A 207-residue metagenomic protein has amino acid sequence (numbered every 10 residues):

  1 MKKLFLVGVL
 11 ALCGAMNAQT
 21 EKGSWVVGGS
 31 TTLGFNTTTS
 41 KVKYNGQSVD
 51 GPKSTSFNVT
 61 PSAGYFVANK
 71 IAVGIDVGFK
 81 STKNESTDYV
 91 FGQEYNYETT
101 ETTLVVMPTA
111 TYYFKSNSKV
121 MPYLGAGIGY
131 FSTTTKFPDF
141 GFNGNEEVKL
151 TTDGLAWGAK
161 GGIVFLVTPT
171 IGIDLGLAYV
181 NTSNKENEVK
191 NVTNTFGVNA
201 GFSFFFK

Functional and structural regions predicted by a protein language model:
M1-S24, K207: Cleavable N-terminal export/targeting peptides
K22, T31-S40, F57-F142, G154 (+2 more regions): Gram-negative (and chloroplast) outer-membrane scaffold detector with strong preference for beta-barrel transmembrane
Y44-V49, F91-T99, F142-K149, N184-K190: Extracellular loop and loop/strand-boundary signature of outer-membrane beta-barrel proteins
G51-K53, T151-T152: Short helix-capping and inter-helix turn/linker motifs at the boundaries of alpha-helical repeat units
S54, S118, K185-T193: Solvent-exposed loop/turn segments connecting transmembrane beta-strands in outer-membrane beta-barrel proteins
G74, G127, K160-G161, I173-L177: Surface-exposed extracellular loop regions of Gram-negative outer-membrane beta-barrel proteins
G129-F131, V180-N184: Short Gly/Pro-enriched loop/turn and capping motifs at secondary-structure junctions
